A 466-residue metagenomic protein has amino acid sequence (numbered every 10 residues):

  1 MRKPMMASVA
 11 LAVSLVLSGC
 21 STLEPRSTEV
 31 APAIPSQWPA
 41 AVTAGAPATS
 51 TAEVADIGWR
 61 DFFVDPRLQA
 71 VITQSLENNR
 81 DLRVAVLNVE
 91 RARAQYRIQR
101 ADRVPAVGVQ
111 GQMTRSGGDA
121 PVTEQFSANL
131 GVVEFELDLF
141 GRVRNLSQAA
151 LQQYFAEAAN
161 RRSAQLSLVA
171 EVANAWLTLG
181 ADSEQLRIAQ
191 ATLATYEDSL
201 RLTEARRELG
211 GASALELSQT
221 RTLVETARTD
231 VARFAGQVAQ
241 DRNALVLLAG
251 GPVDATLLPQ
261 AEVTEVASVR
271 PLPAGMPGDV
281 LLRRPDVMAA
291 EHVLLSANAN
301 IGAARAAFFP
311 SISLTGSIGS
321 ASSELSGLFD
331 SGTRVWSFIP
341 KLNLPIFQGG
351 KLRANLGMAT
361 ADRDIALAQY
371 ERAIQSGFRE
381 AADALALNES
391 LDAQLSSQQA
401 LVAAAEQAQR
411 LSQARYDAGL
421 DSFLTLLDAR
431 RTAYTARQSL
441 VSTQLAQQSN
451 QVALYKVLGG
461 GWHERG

Functional and structural regions predicted by a protein language model:
R2-E77, Q148-L151, A235-L282, M288 (+3 more regions): Terminal intrinsically disordered/low-complexity segments used for targeting and assembly
K3, S21, V143, A159-M276 (+2 more regions): Periplasmic alpha-helical coiled-coil/stalk elements that build and connect Gram-negative outer-membrane
A12-V16, R103, N343, E371 (+2 more regions): Residues within alpha-helical transmembrane segments of multi-pass membrane proteins, especially transporters, ion
T22, I57-G58, P66-R67, V71-Q74 (+6 more regions): Small/polar-residue-enriched beta-strand and adjacent coil segments characteristic of outer-membrane beta-barrel
N78-N79, L209, A418: Charged, alpha-helical scaffolding/interaction elements associated with membrane systems
V84-Q99, A164, A170-A191, T195-D198 (+6 more regions): Amphipathic alpha-helical coiled-coil segments
S213, P252, D421-S422, G461: Short coil/turn motifs that cap or connect alpha-helices
Q219, L282-R283, D428: Phosphate-coordinating loops and pocket residues in cytosolic domains that bind phosphorylated ligands
